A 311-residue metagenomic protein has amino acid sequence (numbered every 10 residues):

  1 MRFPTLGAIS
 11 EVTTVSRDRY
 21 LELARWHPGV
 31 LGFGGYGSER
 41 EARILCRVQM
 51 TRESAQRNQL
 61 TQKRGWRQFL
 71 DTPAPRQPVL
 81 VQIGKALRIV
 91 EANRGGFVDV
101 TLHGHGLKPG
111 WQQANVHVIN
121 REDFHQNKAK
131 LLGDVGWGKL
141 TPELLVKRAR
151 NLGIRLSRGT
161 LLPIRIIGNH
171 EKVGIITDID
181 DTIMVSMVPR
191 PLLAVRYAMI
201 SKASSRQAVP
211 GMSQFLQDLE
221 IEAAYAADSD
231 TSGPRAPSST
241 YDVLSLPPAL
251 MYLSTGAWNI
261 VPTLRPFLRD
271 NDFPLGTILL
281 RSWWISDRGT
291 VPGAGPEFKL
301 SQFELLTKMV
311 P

Functional and structural regions predicted by a protein language model:
M1-I167, L193, A249: Intrinsically disordered, serine/threonine/proline
M1-P4, P248, G256-P311: C-terminal cap/substrate-recognition subdomain and adjoining C-terminal extension of metal-dependent phosphatase-like
H103-G104, F215-E222, F267-D270, L305-M309: A generic secondary-structure signal
I167-V173: Short domain-boundary/entry signatures in modular proteins, especially in secreted/extracellular architectures
V173-V188: Asp-based phosphoryl-transfer active-site loop
I176, M251-L253: Short hydrophobic segments within beta-strands
P189, Y197, R206, P210 (+1 more regions): A metal-dependent, Asp-based hydrolase signature
K202-P248, W258-P262, E297: Short, acidic loop-to-helix structural element flanking the phosphoryl-transfer center in phosphate-processing enzymes
